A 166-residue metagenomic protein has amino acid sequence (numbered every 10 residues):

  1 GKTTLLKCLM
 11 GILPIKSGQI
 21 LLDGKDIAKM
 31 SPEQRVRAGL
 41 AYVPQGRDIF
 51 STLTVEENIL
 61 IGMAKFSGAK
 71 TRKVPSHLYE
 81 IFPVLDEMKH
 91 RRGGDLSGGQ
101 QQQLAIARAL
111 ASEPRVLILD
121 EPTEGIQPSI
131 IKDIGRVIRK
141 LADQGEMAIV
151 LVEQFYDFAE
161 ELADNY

Functional and structural regions predicted by a protein language model:
M10: Helix-to-loop junction immediately C-terminal to a conserved catalytic motif
P14, M30, V55-K73, I81-D86: ABC-type ATPase nucleotide-binding domains, specifically the catalytic core motifs of the NBD
G18-K25, A38, T71-K73: Conserved ABC transporter NBD signature motif
L53, L96, A109-L110: ABC ATPase signature
R92-L96, Q100: Conserved ABC ATPase signature
A111-R115: A short, proline-enriched helix->beta-strand linker immediately N-terminal to the Walker B motif in ABC-type P-loop
L117-E121: Catalytic Walker B motif of ABC-type/P-loop ATPase nucleotide-binding domains
K132-E146: Helical segment within the ABC ATPase nucleotide-binding domain
